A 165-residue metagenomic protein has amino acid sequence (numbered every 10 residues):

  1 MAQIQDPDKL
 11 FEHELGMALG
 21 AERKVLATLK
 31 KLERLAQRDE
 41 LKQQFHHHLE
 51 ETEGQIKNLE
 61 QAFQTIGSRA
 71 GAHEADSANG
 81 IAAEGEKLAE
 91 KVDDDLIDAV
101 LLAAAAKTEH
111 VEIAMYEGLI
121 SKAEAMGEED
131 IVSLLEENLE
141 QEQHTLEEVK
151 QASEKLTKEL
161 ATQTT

Functional and structural regions predicted by a protein language model:
M1-T165: Amphipathic alpha-helical hairpins
